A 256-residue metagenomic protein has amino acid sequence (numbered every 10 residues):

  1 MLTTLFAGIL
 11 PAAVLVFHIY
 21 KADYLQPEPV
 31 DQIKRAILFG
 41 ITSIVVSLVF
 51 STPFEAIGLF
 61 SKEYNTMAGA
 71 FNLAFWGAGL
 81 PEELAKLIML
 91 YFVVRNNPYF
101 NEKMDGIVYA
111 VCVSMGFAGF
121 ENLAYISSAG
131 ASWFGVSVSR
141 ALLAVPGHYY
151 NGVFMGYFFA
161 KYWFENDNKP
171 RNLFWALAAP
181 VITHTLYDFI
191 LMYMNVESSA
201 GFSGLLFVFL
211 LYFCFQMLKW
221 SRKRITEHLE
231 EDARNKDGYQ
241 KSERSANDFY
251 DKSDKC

Functional and structural regions predicted by a protein language model:
M1-C256: Hydrophobic alpha-helical segments at protein termini of multi-pass membrane proteins
